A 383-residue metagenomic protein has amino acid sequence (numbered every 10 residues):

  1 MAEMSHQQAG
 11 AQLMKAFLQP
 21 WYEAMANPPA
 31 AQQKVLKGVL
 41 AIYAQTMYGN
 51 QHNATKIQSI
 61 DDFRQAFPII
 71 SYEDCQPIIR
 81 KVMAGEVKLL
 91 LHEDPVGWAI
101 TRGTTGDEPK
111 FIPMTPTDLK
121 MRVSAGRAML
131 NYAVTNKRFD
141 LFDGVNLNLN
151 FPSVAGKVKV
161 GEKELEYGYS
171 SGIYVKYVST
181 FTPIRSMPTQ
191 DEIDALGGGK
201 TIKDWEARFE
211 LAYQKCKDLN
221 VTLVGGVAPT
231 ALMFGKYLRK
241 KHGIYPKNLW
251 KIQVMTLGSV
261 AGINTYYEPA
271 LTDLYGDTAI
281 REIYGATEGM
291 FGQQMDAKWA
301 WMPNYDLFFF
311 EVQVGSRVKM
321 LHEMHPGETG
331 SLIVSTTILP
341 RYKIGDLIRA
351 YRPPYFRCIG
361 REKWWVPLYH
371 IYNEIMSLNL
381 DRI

Functional and structural regions predicted by a protein language model:
A2-A31, K37-N53, I57-G315: Active-site phosphate/ATP/adenylate-binding loop shared across adenylate-forming ligases
K34, G38, I375-L378: A generic alpha-helix signature
Y43, V224, P326-I383: AMP-binding/adenylate-forming catalytic core of the ANL superfamily
L119, A155, G262, K298 (+5 more regions): Generic "edge-of-domain/loop-turn" microfeature
A279-Y284, V318-K319, Y342-G345, F356: Acidic/polar loop patches that form or flank catalytic/metal-binding clefts of enzymes that bind anionic ligands
W301-S335: Adenylate-forming AMP-binding core of the ANL superfamily, especially NRPS adenylation
